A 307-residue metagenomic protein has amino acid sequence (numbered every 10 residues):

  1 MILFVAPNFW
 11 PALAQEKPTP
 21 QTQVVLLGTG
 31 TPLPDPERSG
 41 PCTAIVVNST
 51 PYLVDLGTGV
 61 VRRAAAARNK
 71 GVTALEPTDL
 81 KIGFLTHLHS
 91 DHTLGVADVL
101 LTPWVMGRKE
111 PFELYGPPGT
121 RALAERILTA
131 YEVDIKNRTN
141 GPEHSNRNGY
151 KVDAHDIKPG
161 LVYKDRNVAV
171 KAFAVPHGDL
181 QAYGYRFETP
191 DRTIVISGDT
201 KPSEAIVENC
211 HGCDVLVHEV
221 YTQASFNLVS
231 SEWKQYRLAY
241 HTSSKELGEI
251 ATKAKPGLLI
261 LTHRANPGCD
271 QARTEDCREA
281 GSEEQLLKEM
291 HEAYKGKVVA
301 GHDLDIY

Functional and structural regions predicted by a protein language model:
M1-N8: Bacterial N-terminal signal peptides
F9-L13: Short, aromatic- and cysteine-enriched interfacial helices/patches that mediate contacts at lipid membranes
A14-V195, I206, R273-T274, R278-I306: Binuclear metal-dependent hydrolase catalytic cores
G184, D191-T193, K201-D305: Cap/insert and terminal regions of metallo-dependent hydrolase folds
